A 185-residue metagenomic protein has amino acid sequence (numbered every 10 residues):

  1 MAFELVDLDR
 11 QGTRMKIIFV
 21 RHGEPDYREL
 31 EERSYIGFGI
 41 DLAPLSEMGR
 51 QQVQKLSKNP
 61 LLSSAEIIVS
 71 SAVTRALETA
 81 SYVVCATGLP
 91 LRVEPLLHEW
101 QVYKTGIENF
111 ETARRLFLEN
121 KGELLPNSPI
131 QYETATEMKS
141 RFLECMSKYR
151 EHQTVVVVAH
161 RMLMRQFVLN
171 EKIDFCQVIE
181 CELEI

Functional and structural regions predicted by a protein language model:
A2-E4: Extreme N-terminal basic, low-complexity initiation segments that serve as generic localization/processing leaders
V6-L8, L169: Short, P/G- and charge-enriched loop/turn segments at secondary-structure junctions
L8-R10, R14-R92: Active-site-proximal alpha-helix that buttresses catalytic centers in soluble enzyme cores
R21, P95-L97, E182-I185: Residues at the C-termini of beta-strands that transition into short coil/loop
D26, W100, M164: Flexible, glycine-rich phosphate/dinucleotide-binding loops and adjacent beta-alpha linkers at cofactor/substrate
E29-L30, S34, G39-P44, C85-R141: Phosphate-handling substructures
S70-T74, L96, V158-M162: Short, well-ordered beta-to-alpha junction loops that form the rim of enzyme active sites and present histidine/acidic
L77, S140-I185: Active-site-adjacent alpha-helix immediately C-terminal to a catalytic or transition-state-stabilizing loop
